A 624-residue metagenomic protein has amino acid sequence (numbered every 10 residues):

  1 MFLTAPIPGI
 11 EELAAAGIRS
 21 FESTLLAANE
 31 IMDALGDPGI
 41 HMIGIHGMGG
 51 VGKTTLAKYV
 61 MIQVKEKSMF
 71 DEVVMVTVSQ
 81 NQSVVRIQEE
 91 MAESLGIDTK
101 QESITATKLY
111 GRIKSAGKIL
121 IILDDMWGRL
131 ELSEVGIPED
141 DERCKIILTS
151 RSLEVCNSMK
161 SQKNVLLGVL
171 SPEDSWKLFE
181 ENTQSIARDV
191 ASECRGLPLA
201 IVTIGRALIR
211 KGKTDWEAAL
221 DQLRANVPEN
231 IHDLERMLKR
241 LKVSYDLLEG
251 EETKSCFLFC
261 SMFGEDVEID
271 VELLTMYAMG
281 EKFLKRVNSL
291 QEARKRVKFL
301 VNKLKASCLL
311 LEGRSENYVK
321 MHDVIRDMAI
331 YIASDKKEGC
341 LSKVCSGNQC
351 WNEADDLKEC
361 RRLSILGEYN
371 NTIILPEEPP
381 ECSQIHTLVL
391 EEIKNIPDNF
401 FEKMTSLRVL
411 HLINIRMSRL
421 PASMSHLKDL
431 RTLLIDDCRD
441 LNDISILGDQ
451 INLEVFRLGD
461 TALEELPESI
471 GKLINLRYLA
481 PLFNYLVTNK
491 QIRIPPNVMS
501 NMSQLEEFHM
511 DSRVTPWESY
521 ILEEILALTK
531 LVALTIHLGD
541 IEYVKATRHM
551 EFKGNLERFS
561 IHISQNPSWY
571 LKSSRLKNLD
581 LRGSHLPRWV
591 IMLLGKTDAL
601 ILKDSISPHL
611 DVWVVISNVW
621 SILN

Functional and structural regions predicted by a protein language model:
M1, D140-D141, A207-C256, C260-H426 (+4 more regions): Surface-exposed helical/coil interface segments that assemble multiprotein signaling complexes
F2-V51, T55-V64, S68, T77-S79 (+7 more regions): N-terminal flanking helix/linker immediately upstream of nucleotide/cofactor-binding cores
K53-T54, D124, L197, H322: Short, conserved phosphate/pyrophosphate- and ester-handling motifs at nucleotide-, phospho-/glycolipid
I62-M69, T107-L170: A conserved switch/coupling segment of P-loop NTPase cores
V74-V76, I121, L388, L410 (+2 more regions): Hydrophobic positions in the central parallel beta-sheet of the AAA+
R86-E90, D98-L123, W127, I186-G196 (+1 more regions): Mid-core helix/loop region of P-loop NTP-binding domains shared across ATPases and GTPases
M91-S103, T107, D140-C144, S152-S255 (+2 more regions): Non-catalytic, charged helical/coil tracts that couple and regulate nucleotide-powered enzyme cores
V409-L412, T432-D436, V455-G459, Y478-P481: Short beta-strand elements of solenoid repeat domains
